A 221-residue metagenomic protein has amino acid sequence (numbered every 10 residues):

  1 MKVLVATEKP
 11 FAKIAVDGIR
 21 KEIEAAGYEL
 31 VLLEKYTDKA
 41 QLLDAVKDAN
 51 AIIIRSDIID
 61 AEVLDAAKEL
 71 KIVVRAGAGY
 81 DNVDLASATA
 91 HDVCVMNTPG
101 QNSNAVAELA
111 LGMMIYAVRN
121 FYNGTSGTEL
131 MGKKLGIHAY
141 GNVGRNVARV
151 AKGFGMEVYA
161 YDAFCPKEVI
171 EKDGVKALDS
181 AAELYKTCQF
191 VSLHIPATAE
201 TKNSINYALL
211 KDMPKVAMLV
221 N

Functional and structural regions predicted by a protein language model:
M1-A49, G155-Y159, E168: N-terminal glycine-/charge-rich "phosphate-binding" loop or analogous flexible N-terminal tail
T7-E8, I54-S56, G77, C188 (+1 more regions): Glycine-rich, N-terminal phosphate-binding loop of Rossmann-like dinucleotide-binding domains
K9, S103-A105, M114, V118 (+4 more regions): Structural/interface elements that position substrates and couple domains in central-metabolism enzymes
K13-D17, Y36-L43, D57-A61, N82 (+2 more regions): Structural motif corresponding to alpha-helix initiation and N-cap regions
V31, N50-Y122, G127, L219: Phosphate/diphosphate ligand-binding glycine-rich loop within oxidoreductases
A61-L64, C165-N221: Rossmann-like adenosine-cofactor binding region
L70, M131-K134, Y207, V216: Phosphate-coordination loops involved in phosphoryl transfer and adenosine-cofactor binding
N120-G153: Glycine-rich NAD(P)-binding loop of Rossmann-like domains
